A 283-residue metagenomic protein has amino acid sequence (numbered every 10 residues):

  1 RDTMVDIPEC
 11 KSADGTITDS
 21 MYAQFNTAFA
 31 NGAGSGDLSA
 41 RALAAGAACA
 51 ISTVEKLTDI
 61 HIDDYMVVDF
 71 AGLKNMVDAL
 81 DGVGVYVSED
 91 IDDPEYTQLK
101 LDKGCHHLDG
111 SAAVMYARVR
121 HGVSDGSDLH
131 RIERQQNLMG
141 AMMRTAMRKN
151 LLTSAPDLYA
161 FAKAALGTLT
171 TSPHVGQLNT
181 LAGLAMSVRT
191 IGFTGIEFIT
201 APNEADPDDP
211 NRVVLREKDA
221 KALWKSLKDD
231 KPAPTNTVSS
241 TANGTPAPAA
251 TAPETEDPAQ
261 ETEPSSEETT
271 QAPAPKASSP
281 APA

Functional and structural regions predicted by a protein language model:
R1-A283: Non-catalytic, solvent-exposed segments at the cell envelope interface
